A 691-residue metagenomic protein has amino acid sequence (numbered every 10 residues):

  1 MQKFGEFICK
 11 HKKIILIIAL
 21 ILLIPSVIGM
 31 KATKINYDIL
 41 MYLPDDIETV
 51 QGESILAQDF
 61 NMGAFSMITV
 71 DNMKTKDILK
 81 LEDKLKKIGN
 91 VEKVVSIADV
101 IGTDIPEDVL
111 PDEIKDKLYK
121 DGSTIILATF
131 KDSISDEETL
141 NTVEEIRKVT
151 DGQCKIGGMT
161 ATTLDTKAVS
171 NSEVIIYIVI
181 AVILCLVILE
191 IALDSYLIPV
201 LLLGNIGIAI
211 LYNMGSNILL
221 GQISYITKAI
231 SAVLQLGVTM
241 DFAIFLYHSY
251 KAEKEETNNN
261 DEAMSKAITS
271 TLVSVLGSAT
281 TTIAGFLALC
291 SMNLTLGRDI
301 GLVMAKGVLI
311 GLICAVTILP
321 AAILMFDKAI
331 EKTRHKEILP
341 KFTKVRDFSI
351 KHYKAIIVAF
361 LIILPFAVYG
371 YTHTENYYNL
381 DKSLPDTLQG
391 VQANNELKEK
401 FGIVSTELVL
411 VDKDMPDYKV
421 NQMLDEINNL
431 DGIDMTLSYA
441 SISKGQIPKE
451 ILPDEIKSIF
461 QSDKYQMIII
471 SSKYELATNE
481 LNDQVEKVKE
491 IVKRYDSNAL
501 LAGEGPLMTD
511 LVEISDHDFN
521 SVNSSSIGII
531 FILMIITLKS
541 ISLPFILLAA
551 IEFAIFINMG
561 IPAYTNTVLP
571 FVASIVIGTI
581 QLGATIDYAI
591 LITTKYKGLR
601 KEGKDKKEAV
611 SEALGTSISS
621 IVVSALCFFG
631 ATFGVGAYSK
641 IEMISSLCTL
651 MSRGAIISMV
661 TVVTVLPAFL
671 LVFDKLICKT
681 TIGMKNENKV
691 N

Functional and structural regions predicted by a protein language model:
M1-I35, M41, I134-Y378, K493-N691: Membrane-embedded transmembrane helical bundles of large multi-pass transporters/channels
D45-S66, V70-T160, E375, D381-L543 (+1 more regions): Structured non-transmembrane domains adjacent to transmembrane bundles in polytopic membrane proteins
